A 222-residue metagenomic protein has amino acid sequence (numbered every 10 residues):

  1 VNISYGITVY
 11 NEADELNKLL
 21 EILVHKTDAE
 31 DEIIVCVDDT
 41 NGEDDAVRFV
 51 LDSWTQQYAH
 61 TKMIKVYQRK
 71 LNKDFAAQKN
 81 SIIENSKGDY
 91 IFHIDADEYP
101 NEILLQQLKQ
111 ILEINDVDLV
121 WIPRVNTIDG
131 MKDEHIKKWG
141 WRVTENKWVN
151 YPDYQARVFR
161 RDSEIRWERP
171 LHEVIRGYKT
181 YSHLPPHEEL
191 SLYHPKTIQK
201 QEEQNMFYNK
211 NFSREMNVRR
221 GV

Functional and structural regions predicted by a protein language model:
I3-E15, L19, K26, C36: A conserved hydrophobic helix/loop-capping motif in glycosyltransferases and polysaccharide synthases
N17-V24, N80, E84: Amphipathic, non-transmembrane alpha-helical secondary structure
L20-Q68: Acidic donor-binding segment of Leloir-type glycosyltransferases
D38, I94-A96: Active-site acidic Asp-centered loop
Y67-F75: Short, acidic/glycine-rich phosphate-metal binding loop used to engage nucleotide
A76-I83, Y99-V222: Catalytic-site signature of metal-activated, phosphate-bearing donor transferases, centered on the GT-A/GT-A-like
I91: Short aromatic/hydrophobic "clamp" motif used to bind/position activated sugar donors
